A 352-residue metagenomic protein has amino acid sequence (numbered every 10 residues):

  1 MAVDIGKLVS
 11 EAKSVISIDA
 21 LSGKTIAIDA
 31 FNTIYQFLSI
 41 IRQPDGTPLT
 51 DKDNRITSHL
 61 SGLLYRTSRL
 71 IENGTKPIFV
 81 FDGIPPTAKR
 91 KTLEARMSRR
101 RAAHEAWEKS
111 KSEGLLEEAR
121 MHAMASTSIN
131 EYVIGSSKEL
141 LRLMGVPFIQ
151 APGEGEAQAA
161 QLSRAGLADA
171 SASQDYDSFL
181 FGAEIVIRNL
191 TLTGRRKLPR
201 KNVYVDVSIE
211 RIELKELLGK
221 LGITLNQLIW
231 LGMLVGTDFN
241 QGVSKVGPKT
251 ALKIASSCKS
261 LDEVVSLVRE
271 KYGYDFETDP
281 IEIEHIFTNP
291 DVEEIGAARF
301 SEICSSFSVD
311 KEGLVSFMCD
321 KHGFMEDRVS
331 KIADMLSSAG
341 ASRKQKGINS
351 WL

Functional and structural regions predicted by a protein language model:
V3-A12, I16, A20-R164, E184-V186 (+1 more regions): Noncatalytic, basic helical substrate-engagement surface that gates or grips nucleic-acid strands
A12, I16-T25, N202-L352: Non-catalytic nucleic-acid-binding/docking modules located in mid-to-C-terminal regions of nucleic-acid enzymes
F37, K89-R90, G182, L190 (+4 more regions): Intrinsically disordered, low-complexity regions enriched in proline, serine, glycine and charged residues
T47, S126-E277: Nuclease catalytic cores that cleave nucleic-acid phosphodiester bonds, predominantly acidic two-metal-ion
N73, A172, D279-I281: A short, structural micro-pattern
S98-R99, A168-D169, I187, K346-G347: Short alpha-helix boundary/capping motifs
K109, L115, L198-N202, Q345: Intrinsically disordered, low-complexity linkers and terminal tails enriched in Pro/Gly and often acidic or mixed-charge
